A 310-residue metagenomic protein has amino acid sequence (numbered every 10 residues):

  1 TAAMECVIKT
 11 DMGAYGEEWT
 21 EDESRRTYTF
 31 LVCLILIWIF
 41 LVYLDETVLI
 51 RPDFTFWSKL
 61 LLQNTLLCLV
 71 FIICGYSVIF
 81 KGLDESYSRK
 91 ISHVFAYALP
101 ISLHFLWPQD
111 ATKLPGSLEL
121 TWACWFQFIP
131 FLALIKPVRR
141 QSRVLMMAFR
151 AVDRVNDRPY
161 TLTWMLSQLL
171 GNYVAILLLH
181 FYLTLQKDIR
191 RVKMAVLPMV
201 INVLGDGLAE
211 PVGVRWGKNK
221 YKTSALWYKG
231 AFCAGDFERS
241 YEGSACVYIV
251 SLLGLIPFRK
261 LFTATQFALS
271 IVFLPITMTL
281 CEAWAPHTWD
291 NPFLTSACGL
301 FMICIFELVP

Functional and structural regions predicted by a protein language model:
T1-A3: Generic low-complexity, intrinsically disordered segments
C6-I37, L41-A123, F128-V309: Interhelical loop and helix-boundary elements at the membrane-water interface of polytopic inner-membrane proteins
